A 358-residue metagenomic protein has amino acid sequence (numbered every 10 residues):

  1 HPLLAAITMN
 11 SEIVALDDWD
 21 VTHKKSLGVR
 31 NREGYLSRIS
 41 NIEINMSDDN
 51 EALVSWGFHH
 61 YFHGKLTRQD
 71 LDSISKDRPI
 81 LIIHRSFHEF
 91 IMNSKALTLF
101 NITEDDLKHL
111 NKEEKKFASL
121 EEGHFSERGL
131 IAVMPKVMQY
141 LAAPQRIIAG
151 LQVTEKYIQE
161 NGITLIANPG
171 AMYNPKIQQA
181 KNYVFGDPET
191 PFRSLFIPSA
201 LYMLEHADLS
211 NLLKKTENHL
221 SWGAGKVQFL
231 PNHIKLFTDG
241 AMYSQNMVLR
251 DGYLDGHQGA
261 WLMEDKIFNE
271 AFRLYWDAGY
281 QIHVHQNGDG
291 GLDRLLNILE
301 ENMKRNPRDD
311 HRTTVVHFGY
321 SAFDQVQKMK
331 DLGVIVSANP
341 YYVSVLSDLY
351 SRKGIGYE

Functional and structural regions predicted by a protein language model:
H1-L212, L236, A241-L274, A278-G291 (+2 more regions): Divalent metal-binding segments
G186-P191, A224, N302-D309: Short helix-capping segments at alpha-helix termini
N211-K214, K226-F229: Catalytic cores of extracellular degradative/oxidative enzymes
T216-G223, N232-I234, M242-V248, M329-K330: Non-catalytic terminal/interface segments that mediate subunit docking, oligomerization, and allosteric communication
Q228-N246, V334-V343: Non-cysteine beta-strand/loop elements that form the S-adenosyl-L-methionine
L274, N297-R305: Conserved helix-loop functional segments at active or binding sites
E301, R308-A322: Aromatic- and carboxylate-enriched substrate-binding clefts and catalytic-loop regions of carbohydrate-active enzymes
Y320-E358: Active-site-adjacent C-terminal substructures of enzyme catalytic domains
